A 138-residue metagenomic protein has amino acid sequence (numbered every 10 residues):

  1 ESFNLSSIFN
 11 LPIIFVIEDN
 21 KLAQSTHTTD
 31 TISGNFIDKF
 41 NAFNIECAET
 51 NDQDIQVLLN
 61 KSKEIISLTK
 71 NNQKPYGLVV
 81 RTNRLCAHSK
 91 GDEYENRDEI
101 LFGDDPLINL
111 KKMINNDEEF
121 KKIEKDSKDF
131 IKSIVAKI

Functional and structural regions predicted by a protein language model:
E1-A136: Glycine-rich ThDP/TPP pyrophosphate-binding loop and its adjacent helix/strand module within ThDP-dependent enzymes
